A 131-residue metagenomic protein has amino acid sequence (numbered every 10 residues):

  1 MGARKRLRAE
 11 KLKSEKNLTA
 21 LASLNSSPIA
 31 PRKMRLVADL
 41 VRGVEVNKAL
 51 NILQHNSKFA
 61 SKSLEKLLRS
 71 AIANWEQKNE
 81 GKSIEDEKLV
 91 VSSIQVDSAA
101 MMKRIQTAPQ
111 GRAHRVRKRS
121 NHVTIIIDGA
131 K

Functional and structural regions predicted by a protein language model:
G2-N25, L36, L40, E45-K131: Structured, basic alpha/beta domains of bacterial-type, RNA-associated proteins
P28: Conserved residues at beta->alpha junctions
